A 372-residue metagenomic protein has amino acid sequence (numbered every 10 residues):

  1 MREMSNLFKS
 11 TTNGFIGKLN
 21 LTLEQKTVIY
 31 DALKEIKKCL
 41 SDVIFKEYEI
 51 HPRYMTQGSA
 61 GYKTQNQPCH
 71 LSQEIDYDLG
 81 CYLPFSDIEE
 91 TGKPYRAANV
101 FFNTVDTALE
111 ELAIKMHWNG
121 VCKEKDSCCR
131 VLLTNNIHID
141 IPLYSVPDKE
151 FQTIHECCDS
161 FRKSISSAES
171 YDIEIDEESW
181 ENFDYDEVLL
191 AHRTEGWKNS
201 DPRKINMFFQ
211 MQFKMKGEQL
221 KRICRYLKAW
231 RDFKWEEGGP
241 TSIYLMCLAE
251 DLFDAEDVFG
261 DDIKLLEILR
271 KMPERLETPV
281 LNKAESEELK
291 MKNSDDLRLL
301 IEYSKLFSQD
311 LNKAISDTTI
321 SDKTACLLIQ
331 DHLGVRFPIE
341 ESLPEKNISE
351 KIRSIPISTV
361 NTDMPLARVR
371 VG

Functional and structural regions predicted by a protein language model:
M1-I16, E277-G372: Terminal (often C-terminal) interaction modules
M1-I75, C81-V100, V371: N-terminal regions immediately upstream of nucleotidyltransferase
T27, L40-I44, Y62, Y95-R162 (+1 more regions): Conserved catalytic core of two-metal-ion nucleotidyltransferases
Q57, G61, R130, S145 (+2 more regions): Catalytic residues for metal-mediated phosphoryl-transfer on nucleic acids/nucleotides
S72-E74, C247, A255-E256, G260 (+5 more regions): Acidic, low-complexity intrinsically disordered regions
E74-D78, D126-C128, N136-D140, A168-S170 (+3 more regions): Extracellular structured ligand-interaction cores
H138-K214, A367-G372: Extended, alpha-helix-rich binding/interface surfaces that flank or overlap catalytic cores and mediate recognition
F209-I320: Conserved nucleotidyltransferase catalytic core and NTase-mimicking acidic/glycine-rich helix/loop elements in nucleic
